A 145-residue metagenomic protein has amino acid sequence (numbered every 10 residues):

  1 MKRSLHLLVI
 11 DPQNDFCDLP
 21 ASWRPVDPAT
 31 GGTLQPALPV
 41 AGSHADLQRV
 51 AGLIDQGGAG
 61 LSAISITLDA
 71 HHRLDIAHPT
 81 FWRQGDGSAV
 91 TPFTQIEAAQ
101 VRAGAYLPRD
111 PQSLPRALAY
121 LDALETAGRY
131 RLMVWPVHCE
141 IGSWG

Functional and structural regions predicted by a protein language model:
M1-G145: Active-site acidic carboxylates
